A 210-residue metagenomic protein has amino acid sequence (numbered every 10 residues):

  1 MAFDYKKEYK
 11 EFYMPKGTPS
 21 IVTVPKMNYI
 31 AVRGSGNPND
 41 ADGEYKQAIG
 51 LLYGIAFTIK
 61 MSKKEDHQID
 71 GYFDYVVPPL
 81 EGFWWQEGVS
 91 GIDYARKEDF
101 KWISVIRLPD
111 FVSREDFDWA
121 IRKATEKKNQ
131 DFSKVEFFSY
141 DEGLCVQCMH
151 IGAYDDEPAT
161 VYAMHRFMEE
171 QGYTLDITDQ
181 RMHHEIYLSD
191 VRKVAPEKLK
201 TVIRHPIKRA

Functional and structural regions predicted by a protein language model:
M1-A210: A solvent-exposed interaction/effector surface
